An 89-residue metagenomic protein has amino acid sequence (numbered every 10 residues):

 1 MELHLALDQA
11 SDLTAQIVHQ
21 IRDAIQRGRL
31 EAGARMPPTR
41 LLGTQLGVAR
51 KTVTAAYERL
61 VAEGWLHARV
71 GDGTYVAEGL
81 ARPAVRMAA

Functional and structural regions predicted by a protein language model:
M1-A89: N-terminal basic, amphipathic alpha-helical segments
